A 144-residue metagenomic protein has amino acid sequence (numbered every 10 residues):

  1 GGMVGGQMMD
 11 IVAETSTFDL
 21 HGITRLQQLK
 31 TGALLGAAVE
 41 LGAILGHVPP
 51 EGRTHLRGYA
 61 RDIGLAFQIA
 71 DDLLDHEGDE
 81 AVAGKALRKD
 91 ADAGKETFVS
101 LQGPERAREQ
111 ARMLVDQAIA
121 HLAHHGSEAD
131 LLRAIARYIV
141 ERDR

Functional and structural regions predicted by a protein language model:
G1-R144: All-alpha prenyltransferase/terpene-synthase fold signal
